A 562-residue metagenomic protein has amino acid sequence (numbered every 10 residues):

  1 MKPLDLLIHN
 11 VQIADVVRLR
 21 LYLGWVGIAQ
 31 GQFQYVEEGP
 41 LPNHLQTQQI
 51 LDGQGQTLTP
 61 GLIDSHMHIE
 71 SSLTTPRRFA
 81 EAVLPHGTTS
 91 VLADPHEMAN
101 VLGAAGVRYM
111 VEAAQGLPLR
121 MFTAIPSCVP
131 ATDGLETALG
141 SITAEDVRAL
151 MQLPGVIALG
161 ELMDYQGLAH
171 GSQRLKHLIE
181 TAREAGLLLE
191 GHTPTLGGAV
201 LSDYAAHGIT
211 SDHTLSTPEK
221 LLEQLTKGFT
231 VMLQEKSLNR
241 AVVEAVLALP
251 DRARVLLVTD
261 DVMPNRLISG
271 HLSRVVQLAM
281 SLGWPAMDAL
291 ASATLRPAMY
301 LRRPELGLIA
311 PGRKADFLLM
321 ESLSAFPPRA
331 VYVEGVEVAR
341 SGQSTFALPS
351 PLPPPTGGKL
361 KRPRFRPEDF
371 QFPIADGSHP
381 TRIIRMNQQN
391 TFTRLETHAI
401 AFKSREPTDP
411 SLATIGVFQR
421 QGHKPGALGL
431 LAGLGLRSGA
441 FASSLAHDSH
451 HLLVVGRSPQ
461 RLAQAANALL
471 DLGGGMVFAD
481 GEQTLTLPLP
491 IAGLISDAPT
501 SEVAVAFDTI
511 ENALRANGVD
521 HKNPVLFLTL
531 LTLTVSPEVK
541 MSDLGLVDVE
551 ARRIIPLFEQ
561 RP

Functional and structural regions predicted by a protein language model:
M1-A29, Q34, E38, L84-H86 (+2 more regions): Active-site microenvironment of metallo-dependent hydrolases
K2-N10, N43-A93, G416: Replace "His-x-His-based motif
D5-L6, Q48-Q49, T89-V91, L119-F122 (+11 more regions): Structural motif
T59-S65, A93-H96, A124, G160 (+3 more regions): Active-site neighborhood of phospho(di)ester-bond hydrolases with catalytic His/Asp-centered motifs
A80-L188, T486-P488: Divalent-metal coordination cores built from histidine and acidic residues
P95-M98, P126-S127, D164, P194-T195 (+5 more regions): Short, ordered loop/turn segments at secondary-structure junctions
S141-G160, G167-L257, L267-D288, R313-K314: Histidine/acidic residue-rich metal-binding segments in metalloenzymes
